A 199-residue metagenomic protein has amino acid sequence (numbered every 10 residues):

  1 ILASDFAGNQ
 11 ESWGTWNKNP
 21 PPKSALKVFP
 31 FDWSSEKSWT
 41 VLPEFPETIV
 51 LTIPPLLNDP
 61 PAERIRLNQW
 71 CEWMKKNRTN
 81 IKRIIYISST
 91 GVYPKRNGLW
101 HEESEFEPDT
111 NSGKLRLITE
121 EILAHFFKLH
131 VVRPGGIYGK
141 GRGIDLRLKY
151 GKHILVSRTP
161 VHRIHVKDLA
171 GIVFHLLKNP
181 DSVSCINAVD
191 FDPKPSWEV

Functional and structural regions predicted by a protein language model:
I1-N9: N-terminal Rossmann NAD(P)H-binding glycine-rich loop of SDR-like oxidoreductase domains
Q10-P20, D32-W33: N-terminal Rossmann-fold cofactor-binding loop
A25-E47: Conserved Rossmann-fold cofactor-binding substructure of NAD(P)-dependent oxidoreductases
L42-I85, I118: NAD(P)-cofactor binding segment of oxidoreductase domains
C71-D109: Conserved Rossmann-fold NAD(P)-dependent oxidoreductase catalytic core, especially the SDR/UDP-sugar
E120-K140: Conserved beta-loop-beta element that borders a ligand/cofactor-binding pocket
I137, G143-L146, L155-L177, S184: Substrate-positioning beta->alpha
I172-H175, N179-V199: Mid/C-terminal beta-alpha module of Rossmann-like enzyme folds, strongest in SDR-family dehydrogenases/epimerases
